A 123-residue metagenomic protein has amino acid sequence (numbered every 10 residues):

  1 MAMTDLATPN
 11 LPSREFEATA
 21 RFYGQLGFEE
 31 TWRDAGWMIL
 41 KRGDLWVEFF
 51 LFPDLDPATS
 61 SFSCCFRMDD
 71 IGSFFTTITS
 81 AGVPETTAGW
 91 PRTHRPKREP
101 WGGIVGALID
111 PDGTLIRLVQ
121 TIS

Functional and structural regions predicted by a protein language model:
M1-E17, C64, Q120-S123: N-terminal beta-strand motif that seeds the catalytic metal site of vicinal oxygen chelate
A2-D5, D56-S61, E99-P100: Short glycine-enriched loop/turn motifs at secondary-structure junctions
E17-A18, S73: Alpha-helical macromolecular-interaction surfaces
T19-G24, G113: Conserved active-site tyrosine of GNAT-family acetyltransferases
L26-T31, V83-P84: Conserved acetyl-CoA-binding loop of GNAT-fold acetyltransferases
E29-F66, L115-Q120: Conserved short beta-strand elements that form part of the metal-binding/catalytic scaffold of enzyme active sites
P53, T93, K97-E99, Q120-S123: Acetyl-CoA-dependent GNAT
C64-L115: Vicinal oxygen chelate
